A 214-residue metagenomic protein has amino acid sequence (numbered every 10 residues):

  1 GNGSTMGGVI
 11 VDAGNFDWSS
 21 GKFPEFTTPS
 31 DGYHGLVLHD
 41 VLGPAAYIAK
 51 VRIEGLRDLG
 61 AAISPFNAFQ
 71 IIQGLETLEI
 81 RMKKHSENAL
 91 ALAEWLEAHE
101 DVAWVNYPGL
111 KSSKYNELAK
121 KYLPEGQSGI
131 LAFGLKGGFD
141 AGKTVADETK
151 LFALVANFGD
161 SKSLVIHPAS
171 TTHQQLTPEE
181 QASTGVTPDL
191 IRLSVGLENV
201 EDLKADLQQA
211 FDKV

Functional and structural regions predicted by a protein language model:
G1-I130, G134-S161: Active-site C-terminal subdomain of aminotransferase-like
R81, D147, S163-V214: PLP-dependent enzyme catalytic core of the Aspartate aminotransferase-like
